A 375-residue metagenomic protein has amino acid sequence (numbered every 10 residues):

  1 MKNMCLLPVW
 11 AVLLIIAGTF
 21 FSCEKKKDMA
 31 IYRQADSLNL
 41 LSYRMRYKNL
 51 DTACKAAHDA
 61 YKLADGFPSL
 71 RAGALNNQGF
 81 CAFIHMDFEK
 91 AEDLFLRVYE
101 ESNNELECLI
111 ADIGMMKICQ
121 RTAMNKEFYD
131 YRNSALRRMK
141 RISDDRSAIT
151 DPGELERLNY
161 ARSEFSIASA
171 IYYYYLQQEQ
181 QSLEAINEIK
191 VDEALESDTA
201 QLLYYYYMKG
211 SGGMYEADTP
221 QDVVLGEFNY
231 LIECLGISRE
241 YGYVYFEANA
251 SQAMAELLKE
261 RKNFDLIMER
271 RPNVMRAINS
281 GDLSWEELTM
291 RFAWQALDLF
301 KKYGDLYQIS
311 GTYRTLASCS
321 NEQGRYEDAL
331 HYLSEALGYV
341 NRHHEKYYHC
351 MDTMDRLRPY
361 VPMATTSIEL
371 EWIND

Functional and structural regions predicted by a protein language model:
M1-W10: Bacterial N-terminal signal peptides that target proteins for export
N3, L14-I15, R141, W372: Generic short N-terminal amphipathic or hydrophobic helices
V9-G18: Bacterial N-terminal signal peptides
S22-D375: A "functional boundary" signal
